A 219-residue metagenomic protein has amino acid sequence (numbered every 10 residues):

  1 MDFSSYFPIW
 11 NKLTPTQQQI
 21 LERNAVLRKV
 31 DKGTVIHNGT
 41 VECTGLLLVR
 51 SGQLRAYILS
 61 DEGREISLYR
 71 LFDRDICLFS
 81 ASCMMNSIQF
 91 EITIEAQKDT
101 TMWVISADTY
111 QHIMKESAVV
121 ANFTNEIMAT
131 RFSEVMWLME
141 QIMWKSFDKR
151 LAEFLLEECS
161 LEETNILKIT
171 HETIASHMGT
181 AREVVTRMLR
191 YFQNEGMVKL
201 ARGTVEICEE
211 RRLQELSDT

Functional and structural regions predicted by a protein language model:
M1-D31, L71, I76, A81-M85: Cyclic nucleotide-binding regulatory module and flanking cytosolic helices
G33, T44-Y57, F72-R74: Glycine- and acidic-residue-biased ligand/ion/polar-headgroup-sensing regions
I36-V41: Short phosphate-coordinating micro-motif centered on Lys-Gly-acidic
D61-L68: Short alpha-helix-to-loop micro-motif enriched in aromatics/charged/Gly
Y69-N125: Cyclic-nucleotide recognition modules
Q97-D99, K115-T180: Polybasic "coupling" helices that flank or enter modular domains
F147, L156-T219: Phosphate-/nucleic-acid-contacting segments
